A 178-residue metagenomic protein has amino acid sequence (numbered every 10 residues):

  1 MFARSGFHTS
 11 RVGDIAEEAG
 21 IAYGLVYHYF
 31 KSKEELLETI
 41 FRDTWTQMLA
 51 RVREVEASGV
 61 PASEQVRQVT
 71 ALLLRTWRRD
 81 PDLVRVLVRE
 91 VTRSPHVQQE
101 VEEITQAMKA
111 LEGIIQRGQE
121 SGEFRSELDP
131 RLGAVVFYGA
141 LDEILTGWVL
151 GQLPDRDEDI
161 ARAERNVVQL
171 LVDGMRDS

Functional and structural regions predicted by a protein language model:
M1-E35, T39: Helix-turn-helix
R4, E18, E35-S58, E64 (+7 more regions): Alpha-helical structural segments
R4-H8, S58-G59, D80, S121: Short coil/turn segments at alpha/beta junctions that flank glycine-rich nucleotide-binding fingerprints
H8, F124-R125, P154: Conserved hydrophobic residue
S63-R67, Q99-T105, E120-Y138, E158-R162: All-alpha amphipathic helical-bundle segments outside canonical DNA-binding/catalytic cores that form hydrophobic
L74-Q116, E123, R131-L132, L150: Short secondary-structure transition hinges
R75-R79, V86, G113-R117, V135-D157 (+1 more regions): Amphipathic C-terminal alpha-helical segment
